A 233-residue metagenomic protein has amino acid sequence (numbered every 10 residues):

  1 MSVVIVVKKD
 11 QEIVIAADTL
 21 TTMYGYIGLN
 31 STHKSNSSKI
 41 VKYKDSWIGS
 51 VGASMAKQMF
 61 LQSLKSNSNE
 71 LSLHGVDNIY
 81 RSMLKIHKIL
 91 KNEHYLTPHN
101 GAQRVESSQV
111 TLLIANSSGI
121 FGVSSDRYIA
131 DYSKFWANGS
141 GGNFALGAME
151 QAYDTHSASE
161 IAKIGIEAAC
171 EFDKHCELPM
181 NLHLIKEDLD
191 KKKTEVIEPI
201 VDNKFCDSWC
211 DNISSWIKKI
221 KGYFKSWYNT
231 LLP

Functional and structural regions predicted by a protein language model:
M1-N100, V105, I129-K163, C176-D188: Conserved short S/T/G-enriched processing/targeting/catalytic segments and their helical context
Q109-N138: Long, charge-patterned amphipathic alpha-helical coiled-coil/hairpin "stalk" segments used as oligomerization
A158-W209, I213, I217-I220, F224 (+1 more regions): C-terminal, charged interaction/regulatory segments at domain termini
W227: Core nucleotide-handling region used for phosphoryl-transfer chemistry
